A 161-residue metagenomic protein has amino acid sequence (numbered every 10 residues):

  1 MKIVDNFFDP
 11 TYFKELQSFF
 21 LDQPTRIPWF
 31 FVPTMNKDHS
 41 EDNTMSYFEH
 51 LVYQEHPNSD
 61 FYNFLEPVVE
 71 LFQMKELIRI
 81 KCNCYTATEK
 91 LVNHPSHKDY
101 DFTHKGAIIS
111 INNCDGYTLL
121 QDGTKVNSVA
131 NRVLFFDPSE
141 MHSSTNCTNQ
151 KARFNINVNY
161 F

Functional and structural regions predicted by a protein language model:
M1-K75: Non-heme Fe(II)/2-oxoglutarate
E70-E89: A short glycine-rich, His/Asp/Glu-containing loop-to-beta-strand
A87, V126-H142: Conserved metal-binding segment of the jelly-roll/cupin
K90-P95, F102, S110-V129: A short beta-strand-loop-beta hairpin characteristic of the jelly-roll/cupin
P95-H97, M141-N149: Short beta-strand His + acidic residue motifs that chelate non-heme Fe in jelly-roll/DSBH and cupin folds
A107-I108, Q150-F161: A short hydrophobic beta-strand segment most commonly corresponding to one strand of the jelly-roll/cupin
